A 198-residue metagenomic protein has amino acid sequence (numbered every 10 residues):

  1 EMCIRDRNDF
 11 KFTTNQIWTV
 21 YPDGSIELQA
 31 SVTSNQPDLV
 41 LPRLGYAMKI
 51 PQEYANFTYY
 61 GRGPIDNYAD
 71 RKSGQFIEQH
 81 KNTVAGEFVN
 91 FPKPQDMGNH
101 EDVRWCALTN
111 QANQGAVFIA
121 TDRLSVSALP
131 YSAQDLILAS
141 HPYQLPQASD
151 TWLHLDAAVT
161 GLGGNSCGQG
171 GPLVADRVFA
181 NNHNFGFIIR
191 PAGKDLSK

Functional and structural regions predicted by a protein language model:
E1, R5-K198: Beta-strand/loop-rich accessory regions of lumenal/periplasmic or secreted enzymes, predominantly carbohydrate-active
